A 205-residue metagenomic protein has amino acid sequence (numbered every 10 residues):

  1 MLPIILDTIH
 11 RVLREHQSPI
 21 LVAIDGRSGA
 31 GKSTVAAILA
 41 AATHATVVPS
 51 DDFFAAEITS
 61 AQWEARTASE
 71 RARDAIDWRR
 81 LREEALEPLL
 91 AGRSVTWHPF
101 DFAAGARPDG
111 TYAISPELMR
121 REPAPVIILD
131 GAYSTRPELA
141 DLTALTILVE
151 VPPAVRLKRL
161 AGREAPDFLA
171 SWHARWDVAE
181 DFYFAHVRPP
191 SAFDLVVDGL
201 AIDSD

Functional and structural regions predicted by a protein language model:
M1-V22: Extreme N-terminal, non-catalytic leader segments that precede Walker-type/kinase nucleotide-binding cores
R27: P-loop (Walker A) phosphate-binding loop of NTP-binding proteins
K32: Conserved lysine of the Walker
V35: Hydrophobic positions on the alpha1 helix immediately C-terminal to the Walker A/P-loop
T43-T59: Short beta-strand-centered segment that lines the nucleotide-binding/catalytic pocket of NTP-utilizing
I58-P108, V126: Conserved nucleotide-sensing/catalytic segment adjacent to the nucleotide-binding pocket in NTP-handling enzymes
P108-G162: ATP-dependent NMP and nucleoside kinases share a basic, alpha-helical "lid"
R136, A165-D205: Small-molecule kinase domains that catalyze NTP-dependent phosphoryl transfer to phosphate-bearing small molecules
